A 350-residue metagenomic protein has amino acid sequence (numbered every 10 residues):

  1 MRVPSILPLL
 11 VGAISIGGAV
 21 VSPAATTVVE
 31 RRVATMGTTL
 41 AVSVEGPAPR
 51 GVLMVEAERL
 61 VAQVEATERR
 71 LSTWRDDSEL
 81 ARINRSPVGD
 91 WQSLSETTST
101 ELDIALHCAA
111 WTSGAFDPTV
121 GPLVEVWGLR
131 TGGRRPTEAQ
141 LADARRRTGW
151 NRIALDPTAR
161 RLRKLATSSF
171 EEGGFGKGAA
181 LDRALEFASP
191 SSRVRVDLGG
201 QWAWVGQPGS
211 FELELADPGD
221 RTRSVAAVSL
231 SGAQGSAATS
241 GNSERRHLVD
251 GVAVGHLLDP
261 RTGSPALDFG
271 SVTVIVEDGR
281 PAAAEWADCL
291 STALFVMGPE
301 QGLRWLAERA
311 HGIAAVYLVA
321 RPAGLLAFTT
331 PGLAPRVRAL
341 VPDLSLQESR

Functional and structural regions predicted by a protein language model:
R2-R350: Mature catalytic core of soluble alpha/beta enzymes
